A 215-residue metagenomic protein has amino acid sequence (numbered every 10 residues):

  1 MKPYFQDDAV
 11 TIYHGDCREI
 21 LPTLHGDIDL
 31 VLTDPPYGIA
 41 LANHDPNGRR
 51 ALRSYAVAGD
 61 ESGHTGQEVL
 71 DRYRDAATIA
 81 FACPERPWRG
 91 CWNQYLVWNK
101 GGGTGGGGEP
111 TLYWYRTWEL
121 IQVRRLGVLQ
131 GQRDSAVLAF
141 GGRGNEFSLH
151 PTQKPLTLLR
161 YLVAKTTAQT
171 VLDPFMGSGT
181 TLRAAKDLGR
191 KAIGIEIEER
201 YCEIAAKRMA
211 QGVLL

Functional and structural regions predicted by a protein language model:
K2-I193, R200-C202: Core catalytic lobe of class I
A205-A206: Conserved SAM-binding loop
A210-L215: Class I S-adenosyl-L-methionine-dependent methyltransferase module
